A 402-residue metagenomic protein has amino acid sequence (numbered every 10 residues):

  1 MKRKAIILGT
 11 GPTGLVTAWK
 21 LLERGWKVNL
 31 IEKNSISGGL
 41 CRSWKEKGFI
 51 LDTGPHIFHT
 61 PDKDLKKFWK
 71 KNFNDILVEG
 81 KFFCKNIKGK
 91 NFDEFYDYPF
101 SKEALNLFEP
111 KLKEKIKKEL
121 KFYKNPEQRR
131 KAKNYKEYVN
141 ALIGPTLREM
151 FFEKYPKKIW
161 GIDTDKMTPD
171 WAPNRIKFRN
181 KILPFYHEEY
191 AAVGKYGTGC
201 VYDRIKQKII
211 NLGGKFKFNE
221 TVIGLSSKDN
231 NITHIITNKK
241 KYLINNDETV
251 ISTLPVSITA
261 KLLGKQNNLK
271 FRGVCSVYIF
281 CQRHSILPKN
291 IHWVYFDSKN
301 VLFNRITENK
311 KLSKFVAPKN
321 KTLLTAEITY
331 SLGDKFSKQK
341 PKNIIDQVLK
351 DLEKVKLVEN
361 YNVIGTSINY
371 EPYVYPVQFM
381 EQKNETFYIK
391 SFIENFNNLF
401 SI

Functional and structural regions predicted by a protein language model:
R3-L30: N-terminal Rossmann-like FAD-binding beta1-loop-alpha1 element of flavoenzymes
T13, I36, S257: Conserved Rossmann-like nucleotide-cofactor binding loop
L22-K45: Glycine-rich FAD pyrophosphate-binding loop
R24, I223-K342, Q347-Y361, K390-S391: Mid-domain catalytic core of redox enzymes that form a hydrophobic substrate pocket/lid adjacent to a catalytic redox
K47-E127: Dinucleotide-binding Rossmann-like beta1-alpha1 core, especially the glycine-rich loop that anchors the ADP
D64-F92, T146-M150, N268-R272, I286-P288 (+2 more regions): A short alpha-helix-loop-beta-strand transition element characteristic of N-terminal alpha/beta dinucleotide-binding
A104, L112, I116-S227: Active-site/ligand-binding neighborhood in enzyme catalytic cores
K314-K319, E371-S401: FAD-binding beta-loop-beta segment adjacent to the flavin cofactor pocket
